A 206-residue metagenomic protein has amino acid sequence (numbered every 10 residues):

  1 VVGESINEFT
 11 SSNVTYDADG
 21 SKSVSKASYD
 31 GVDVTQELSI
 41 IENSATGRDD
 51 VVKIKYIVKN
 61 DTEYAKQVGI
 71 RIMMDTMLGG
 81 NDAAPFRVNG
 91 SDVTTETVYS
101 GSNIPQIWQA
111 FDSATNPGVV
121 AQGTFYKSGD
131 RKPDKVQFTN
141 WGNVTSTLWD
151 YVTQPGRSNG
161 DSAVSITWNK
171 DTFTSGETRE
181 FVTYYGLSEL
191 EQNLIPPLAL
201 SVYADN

Functional and structural regions predicted by a protein language model:
V1-I41, G47, A65, T97-N103 (+1 more regions): Membrane engagement elements in two modes
E4-S5, G20-S28, K53, R71-G80 (+1 more regions): Beta-strand-rich recognition/accessory modules
S44-T46, Y151-V152: Low-complexity, polar-biased intrinsically disordered regions enriched in Pro/Ser/Thr/Gly
T46-P105: Acidic (Asp/Glu-rich), glycine- and aromatic
G47, D205-N206: Short, solvent-exposed loop/linker segments at the N-terminal edge of repeated beta-sheet extracellular domains
N89-S128: Active-site/ligand-binding surface loops and adjacent short beta/alpha elements that line catalytic pockets across
